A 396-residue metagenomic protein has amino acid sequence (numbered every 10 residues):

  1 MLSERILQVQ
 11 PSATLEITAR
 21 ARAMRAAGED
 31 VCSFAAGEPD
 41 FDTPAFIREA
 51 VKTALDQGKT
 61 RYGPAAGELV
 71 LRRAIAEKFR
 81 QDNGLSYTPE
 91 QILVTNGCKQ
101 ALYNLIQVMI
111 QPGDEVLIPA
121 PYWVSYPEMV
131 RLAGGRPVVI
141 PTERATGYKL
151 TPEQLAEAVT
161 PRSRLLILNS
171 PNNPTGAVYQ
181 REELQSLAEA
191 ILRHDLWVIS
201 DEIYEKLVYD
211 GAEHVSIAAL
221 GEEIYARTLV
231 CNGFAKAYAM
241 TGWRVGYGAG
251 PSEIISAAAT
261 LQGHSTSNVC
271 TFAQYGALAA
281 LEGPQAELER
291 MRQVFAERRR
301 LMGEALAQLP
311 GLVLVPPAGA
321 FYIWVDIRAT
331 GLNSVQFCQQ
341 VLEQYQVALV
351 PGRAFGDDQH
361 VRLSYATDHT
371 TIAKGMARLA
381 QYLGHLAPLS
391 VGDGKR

Functional and structural regions predicted by a protein language model:
L2, L7-S12, I17-R20, M24-C32 (+2 more regions): PLP-dependent class I/II
A35-E38, T53-R72, Q81: A glycine-/small-polar-enriched, mobile loop at the entrance of the PLP active site in fold-type I
